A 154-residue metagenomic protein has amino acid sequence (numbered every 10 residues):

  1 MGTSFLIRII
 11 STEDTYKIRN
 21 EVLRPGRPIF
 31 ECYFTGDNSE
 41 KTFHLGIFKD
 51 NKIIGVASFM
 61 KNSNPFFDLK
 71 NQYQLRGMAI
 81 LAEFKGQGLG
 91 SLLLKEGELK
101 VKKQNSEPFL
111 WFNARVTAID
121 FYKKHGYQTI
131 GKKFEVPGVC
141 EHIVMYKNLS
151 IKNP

Functional and structural regions predicted by a protein language model:
S4-Y16: A short beta-loop-alpha structural element at the N-terminal edge of CoA-dependent acyl/N-acetyltransferase catalytic
R19-D50: Active-site rim helix/loop that mediates acceptor-substrate recognition in acyltransferases
F30-E31, T42-G46, V56, G77 (+2 more regions): Short hydrophobic/aromatic beta-strand element in the GNAT-like acyltransferase core that lines or flanks the acyl-donor
G46, K52-S63, Q74-A79: Conserved beta-strand in the GNAT
N62-L75, K85, Q104-P108, V139: A conserved beta-turn-beta hairpin within the catalytic core of GNAT-like acetyltransferases that forms part
G77-I80, G86-L99: Conserved acetyl-CoA-binding loop-helix of GNAT-fold acetyltransferases
L94, V101-A114: Conserved GNAT acetyl-CoA-binding A-motif
W111-N113, K123, Q128-V144: Conserved catalytic-core motifs of GNAT/GCN5-like acyltransferases
